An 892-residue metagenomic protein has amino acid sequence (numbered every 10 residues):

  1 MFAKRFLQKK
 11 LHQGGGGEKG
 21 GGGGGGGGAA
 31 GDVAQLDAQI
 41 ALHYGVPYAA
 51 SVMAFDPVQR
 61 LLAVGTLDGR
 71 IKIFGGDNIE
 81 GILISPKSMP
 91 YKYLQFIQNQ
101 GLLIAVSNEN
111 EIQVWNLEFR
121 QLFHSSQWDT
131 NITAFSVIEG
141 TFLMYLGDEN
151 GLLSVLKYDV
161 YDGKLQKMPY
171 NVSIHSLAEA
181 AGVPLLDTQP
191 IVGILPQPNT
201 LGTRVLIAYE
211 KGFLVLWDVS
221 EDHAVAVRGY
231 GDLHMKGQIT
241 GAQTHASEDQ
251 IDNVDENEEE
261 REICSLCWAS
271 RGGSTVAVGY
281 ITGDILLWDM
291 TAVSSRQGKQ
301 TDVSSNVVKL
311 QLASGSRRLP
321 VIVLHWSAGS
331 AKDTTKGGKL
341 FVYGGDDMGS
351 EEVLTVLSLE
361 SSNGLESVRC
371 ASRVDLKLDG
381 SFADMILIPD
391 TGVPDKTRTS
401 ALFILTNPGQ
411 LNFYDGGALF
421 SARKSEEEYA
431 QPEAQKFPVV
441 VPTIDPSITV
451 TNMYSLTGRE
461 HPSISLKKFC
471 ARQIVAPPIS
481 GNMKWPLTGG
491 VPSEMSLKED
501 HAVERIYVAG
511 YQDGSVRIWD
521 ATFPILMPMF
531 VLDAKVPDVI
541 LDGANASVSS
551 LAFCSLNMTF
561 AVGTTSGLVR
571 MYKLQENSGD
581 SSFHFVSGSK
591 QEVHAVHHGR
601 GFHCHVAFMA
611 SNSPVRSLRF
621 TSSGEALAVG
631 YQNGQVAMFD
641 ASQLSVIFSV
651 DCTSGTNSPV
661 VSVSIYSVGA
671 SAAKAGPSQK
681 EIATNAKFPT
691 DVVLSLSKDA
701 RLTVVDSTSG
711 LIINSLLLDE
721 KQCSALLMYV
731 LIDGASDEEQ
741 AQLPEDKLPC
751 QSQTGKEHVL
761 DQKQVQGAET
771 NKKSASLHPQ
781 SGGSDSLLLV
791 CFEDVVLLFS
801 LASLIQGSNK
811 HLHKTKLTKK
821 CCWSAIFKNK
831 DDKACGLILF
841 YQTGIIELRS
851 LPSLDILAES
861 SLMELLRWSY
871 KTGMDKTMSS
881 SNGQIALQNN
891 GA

Functional and structural regions predicted by a protein language model:
M1-G25, P47-G76, P90-R120, T130-M527 (+1 more regions): Eukaryotic assembly scaffold/adaptor repeat-domain signature, activating on surface loops/turns that link repeats
G28-A34, I40: Disordered, polybasic Ser/Thr-rich segments at the N-terminal boundary of pleckstrin homology
I84-S85, F382: Peripheral membrane lipid-binding modules
